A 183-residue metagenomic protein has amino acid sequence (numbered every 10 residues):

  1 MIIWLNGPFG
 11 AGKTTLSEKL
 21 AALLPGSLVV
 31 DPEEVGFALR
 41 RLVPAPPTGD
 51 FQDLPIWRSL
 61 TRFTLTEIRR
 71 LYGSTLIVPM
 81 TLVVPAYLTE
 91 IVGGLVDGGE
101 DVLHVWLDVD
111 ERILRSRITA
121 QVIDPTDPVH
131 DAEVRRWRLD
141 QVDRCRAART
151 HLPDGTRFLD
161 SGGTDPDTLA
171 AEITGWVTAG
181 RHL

Functional and structural regions predicted by a protein language model:
I2: Walker A (P-loop) ATP-phosphate-binding motif of ABC ATPase nucleotide-binding domains
L5: Hydrophobic anchor at the beta1->P-loop junction of P-loop NTPases
F9: The conserved Walker
G12: Conserved glycine(s) of the Walker
T15-F63: Conserved substrate/cofactor phosphate-moiety recognition/catalytic segment in nucleotide-dependent phosphotransferases
D53-W106: Glycine-rich phosphate-binding loop used to anchor ATP phosphates in small-molecule kinases, encompassing both
P85-L103, L107-R138: Replace "adjacent to P-loop NTPase cores in ATP/GTP-dependent enzymes" with "adjacent to NTP-binding cores
A120-E172, L183: Small-molecule kinase domains that catalyze NTP-dependent phosphoryl transfer to phosphate-bearing small molecules
